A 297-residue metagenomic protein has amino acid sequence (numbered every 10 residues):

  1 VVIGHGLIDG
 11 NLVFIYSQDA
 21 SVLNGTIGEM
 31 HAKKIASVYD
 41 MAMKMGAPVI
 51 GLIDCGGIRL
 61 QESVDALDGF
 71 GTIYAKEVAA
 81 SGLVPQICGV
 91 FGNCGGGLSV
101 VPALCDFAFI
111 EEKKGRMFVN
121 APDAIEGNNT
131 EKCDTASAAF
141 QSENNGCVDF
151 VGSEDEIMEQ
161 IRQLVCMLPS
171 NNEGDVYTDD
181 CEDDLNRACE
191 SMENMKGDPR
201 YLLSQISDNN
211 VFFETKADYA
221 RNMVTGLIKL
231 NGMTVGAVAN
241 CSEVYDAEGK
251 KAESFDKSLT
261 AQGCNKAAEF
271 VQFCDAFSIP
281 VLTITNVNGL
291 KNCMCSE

Functional and structural regions predicted by a protein language model:
V1-S81, P85-I87, Q272: Long, structured ligand/cofactor-binding scaffold of large enzymes
V1-V13, D19, L23-N24, N144 (+2 more regions): Intrinsically disordered, low-complexity segments enriched in small/flexible residues
V2, V38, L98, S137-A138 (+2 more regions): Residues within well-ordered alpha-helices
I3-L7, F14-Y16, I50-L52, I87-G89 (+8 more regions): Structured core elements
I8-G10, K44-G46, L83, A103-C105 (+5 more regions): Short, well-ordered loop/turn elements at secondary-structure boundaries
A20-A42, D106-F107, G115-M117, P122-E126 (+2 more regions): Extended active-site and interfacial segments that coordinate phosphate-rich ligands in large catalytic machineries
I53-E173, I279, V287-E297: Conserved catalytic cores of soluble enzyme domains, especially glycine-rich substrate-binding beta-alpha loops
K266-K291: C-terminal substrate/ligand-recognition segments
